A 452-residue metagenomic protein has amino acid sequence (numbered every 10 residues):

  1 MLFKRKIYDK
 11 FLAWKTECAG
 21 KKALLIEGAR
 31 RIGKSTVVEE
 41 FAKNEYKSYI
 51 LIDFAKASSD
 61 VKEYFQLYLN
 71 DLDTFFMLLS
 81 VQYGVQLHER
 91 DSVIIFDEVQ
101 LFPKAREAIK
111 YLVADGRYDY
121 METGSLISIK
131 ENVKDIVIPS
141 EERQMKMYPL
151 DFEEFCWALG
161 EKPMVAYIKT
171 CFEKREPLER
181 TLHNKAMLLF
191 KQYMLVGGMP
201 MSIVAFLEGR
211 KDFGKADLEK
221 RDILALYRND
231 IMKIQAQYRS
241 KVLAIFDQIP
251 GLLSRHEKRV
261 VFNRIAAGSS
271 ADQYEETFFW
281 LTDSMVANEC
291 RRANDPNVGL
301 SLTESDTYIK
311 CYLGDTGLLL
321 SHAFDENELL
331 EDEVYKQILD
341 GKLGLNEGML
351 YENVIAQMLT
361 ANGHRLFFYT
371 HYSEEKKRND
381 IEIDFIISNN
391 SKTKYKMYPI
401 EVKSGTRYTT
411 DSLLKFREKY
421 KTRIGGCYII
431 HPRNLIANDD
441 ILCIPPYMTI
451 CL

Functional and structural regions predicted by a protein language model:
L2-C18: Pre-Walker A adenine-sensing motif
K15-K22, R31, E40, N44-K47 (+2 more regions): A cross-kingdom feature that marks ATP-driven nucleic-acid transaction machinery
I26: Hydrophobic anchor at the beta1->P-loop junction of P-loop NTPases
K34: Conserved lysine of the Walker
K56-R90: Short glycine-rich substrate-engagement loop in P-loop NTPases that contacts/grips substrate
I95, D119-S125, K146, F155: Structural recognition of the conserved hydrophobic beta-strand(s) that form the central parallel beta-sheet of P-loop
Y111, S128-Q144, C156-E161: Short regulatory helix/loop adjacent to the ATP-binding pocket of P-loop NTPases
G160-Y351, R365: Interdomain hinge/linker elements that couple catalytic modules in large macromolecular machines
